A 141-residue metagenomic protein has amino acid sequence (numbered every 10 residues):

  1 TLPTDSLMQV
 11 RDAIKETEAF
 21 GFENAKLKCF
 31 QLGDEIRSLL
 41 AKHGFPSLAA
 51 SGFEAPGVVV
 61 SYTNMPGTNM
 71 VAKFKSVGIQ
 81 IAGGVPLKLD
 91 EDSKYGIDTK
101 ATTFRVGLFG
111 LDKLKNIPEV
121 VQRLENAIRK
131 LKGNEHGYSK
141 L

Functional and structural regions predicted by a protein language model:
T1-S38: Active-site C-terminal subdomain of aminotransferase-like
V10-A13, V120, L124: Buried hydrophobic packing segments
Q31-G33, F53, K140: A glycine-rich phosphate-binding loop feature that marks nucleotide/adenosyl-phosphate handling sites
L39-H43: N-terminal beta1-alpha1-beta2 submodule of the flavodoxin-like/Rossmannoid cofactor-binding fold
P46-E119: Conserved C-terminal alpha-helix-loop-beta "cap" of PLP-dependent enzymes that closes/shapes the active-site mouth
R123-L131: C-terminal alpha-helix
E135-L141: Eukaryotic N-terminal low-complexity, Ser/Thr- and Lys/Arg-rich leader segments that predominantly function as
